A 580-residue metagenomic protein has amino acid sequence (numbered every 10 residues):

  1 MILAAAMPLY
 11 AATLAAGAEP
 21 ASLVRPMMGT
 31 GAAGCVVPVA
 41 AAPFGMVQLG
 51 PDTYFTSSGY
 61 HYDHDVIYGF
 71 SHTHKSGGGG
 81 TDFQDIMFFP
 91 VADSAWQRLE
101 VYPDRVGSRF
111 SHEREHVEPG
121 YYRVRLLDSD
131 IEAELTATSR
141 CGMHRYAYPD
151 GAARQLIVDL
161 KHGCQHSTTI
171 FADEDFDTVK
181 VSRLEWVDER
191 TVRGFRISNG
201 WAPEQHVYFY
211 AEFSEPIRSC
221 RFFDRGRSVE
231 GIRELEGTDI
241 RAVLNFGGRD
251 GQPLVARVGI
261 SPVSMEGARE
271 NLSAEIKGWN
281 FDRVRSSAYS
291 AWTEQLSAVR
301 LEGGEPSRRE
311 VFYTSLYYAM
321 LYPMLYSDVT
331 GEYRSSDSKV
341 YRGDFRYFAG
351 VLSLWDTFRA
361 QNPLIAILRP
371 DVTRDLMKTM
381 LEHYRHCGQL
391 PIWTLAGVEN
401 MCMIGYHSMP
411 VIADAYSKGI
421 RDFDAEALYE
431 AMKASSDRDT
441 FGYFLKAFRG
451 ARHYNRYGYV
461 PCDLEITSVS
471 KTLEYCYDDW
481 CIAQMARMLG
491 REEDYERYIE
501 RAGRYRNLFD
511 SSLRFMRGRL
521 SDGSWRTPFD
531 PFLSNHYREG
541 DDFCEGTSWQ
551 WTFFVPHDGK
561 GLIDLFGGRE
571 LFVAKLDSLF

Functional and structural regions predicted by a protein language model:
M1-A11: Bacterial N-terminal signal peptides
L14-N362, A366-P410, Y416-L473, W480-N507 (+3 more regions): Accessory carbohydrate-recognition regions in carbohydrate-active enzymes
